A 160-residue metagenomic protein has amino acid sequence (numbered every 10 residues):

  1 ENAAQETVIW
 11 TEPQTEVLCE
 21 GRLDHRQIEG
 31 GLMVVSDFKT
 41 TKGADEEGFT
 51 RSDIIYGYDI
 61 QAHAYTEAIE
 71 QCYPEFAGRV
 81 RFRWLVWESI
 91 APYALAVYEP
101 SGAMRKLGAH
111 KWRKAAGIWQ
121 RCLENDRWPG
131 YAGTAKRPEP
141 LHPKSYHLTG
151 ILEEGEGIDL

Functional and structural regions predicted by a protein language model:
E1-E47: Catalytic cores of nuclease domains that cleave nucleic-acid phosphodiester backbones
S52-D59, A64-L160: Metal-dependent nuclease catalytic regions and adjoining charged, substrate-binding loops involved in nucleic-acid end
